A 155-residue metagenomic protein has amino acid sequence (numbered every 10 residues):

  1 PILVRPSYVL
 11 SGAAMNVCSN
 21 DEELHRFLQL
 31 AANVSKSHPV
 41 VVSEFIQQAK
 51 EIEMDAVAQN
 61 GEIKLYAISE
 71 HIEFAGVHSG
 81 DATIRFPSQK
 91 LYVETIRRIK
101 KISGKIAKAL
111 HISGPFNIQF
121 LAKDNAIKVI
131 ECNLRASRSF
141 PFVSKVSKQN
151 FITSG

Functional and structural regions predicted by a protein language model:
P1-M15: A conserved helix-loop-beta module that forms one wall/lid of the active-site cleft in ATP-utilizing catalytic domains
S11, V17-G155: ATP-dependent carboxylate activation and anion-phosphoryl transfer catalytic cores that bind Mg-ATP to form
